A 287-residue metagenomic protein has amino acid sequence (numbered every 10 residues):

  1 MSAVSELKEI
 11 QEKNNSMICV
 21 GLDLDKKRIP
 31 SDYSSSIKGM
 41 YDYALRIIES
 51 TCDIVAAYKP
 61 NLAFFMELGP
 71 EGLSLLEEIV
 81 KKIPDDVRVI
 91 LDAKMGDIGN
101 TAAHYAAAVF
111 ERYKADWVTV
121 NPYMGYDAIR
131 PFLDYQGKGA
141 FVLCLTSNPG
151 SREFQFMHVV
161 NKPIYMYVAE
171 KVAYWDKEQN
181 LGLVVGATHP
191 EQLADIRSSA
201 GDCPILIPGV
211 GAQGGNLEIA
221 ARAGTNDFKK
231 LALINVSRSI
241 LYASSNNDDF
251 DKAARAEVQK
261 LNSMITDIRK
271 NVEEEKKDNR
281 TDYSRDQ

Functional and structural regions predicted by a protein language model:
M1-R88, D249-T266, K270: Conserved N-terminal beta1-alpha1 strand-loop-helix module at the mouth
Q11-K13, I48-I54, E78-D85, P131-Q136 (+2 more regions): Acidic (Asp/Glu)-rich catalytic clusters
N14-I18, I54-A56, D85-V87, D116 (+4 more regions): Short, well-ordered coil/turn segments that N-cap beta-strands
V20, Y58, D92, V118 (+2 more regions): Conserved, mostly hydrophobic/aromatic
D25-K26, S31, D97-V184, D202: Conserved anion-binding
E67-K82, I98-A102, P122-G137, T188-S198 (+1 more regions): Active-site-adjacent beta->alpha loops and helix N-cap segments on the catalytic face of soluble alpha/beta enzymes
A187-N235, S239: A C-terminal functional module that forms or caps the active site or interfaces directly with catalytic machinery
I219-L231, Y242-E275: C-terminal helical cap(s) of enzyme catalytic domains, especially alpha/beta-barrels
